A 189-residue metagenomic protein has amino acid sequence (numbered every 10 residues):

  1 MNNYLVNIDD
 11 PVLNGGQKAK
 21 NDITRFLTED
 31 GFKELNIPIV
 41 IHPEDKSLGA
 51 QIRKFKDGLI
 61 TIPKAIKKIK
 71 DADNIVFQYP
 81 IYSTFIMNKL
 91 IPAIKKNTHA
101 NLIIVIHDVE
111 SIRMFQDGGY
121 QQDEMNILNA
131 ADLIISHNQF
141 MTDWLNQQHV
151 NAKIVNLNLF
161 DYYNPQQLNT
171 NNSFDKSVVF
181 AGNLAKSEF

Functional and structural regions predicted by a protein language model:
M1-K89, K95-N101: N-terminal pre-catalytic "stem/leader" segment of glycosyltransferase-like enzymes
I8, H137, F180-N183: Short hydrophobic "strand-cap" motifs at the C-terminus of beta-strands
G16, Y79, D108, N138-Q139: Helix N-cap/beta->alpha junction signal
I66-K70, P92-N101, D117-I134: Membrane-proximal helix-turn-helix segments that form the acceptor-binding/catalytic region of lipid-linked
Y82, F140-T142, A185: Alpha-helix capping/helix-boundary segments
L102-G118: A short, histidine- and acid-enriched strand-loop-helix "catalytic/donor-clamping" loop that lines the nucleotide-sugar
D132-N146, V150-Q167: Donor nucleotide-sugar binding/catalytic pocket of nucleotide-sugar-dependent glycosyltransferases
T170-F189: Conserved catalytic-core segment of nucleotide-activated headgroup transferases in glycan assembly
